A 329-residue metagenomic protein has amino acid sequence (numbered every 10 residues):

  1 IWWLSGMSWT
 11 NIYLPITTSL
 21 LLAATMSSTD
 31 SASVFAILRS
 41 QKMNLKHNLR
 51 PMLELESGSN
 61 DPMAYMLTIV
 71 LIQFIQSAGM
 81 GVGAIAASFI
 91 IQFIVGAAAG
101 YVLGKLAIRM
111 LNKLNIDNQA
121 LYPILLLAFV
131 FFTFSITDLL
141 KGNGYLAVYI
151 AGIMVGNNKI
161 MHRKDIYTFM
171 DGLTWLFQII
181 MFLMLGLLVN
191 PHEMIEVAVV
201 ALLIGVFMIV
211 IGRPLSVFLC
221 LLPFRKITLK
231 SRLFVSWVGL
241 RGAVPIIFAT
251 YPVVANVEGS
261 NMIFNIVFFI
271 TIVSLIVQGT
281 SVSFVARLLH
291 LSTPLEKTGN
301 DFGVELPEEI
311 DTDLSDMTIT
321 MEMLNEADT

Functional and structural regions predicted by a protein language model:
I1-L295: Transmembrane helical cores of multi-pass secondary ion antiporters/exchangers
S292-T329: Cytosolic regulatory domains of K+ homeostasis systems
